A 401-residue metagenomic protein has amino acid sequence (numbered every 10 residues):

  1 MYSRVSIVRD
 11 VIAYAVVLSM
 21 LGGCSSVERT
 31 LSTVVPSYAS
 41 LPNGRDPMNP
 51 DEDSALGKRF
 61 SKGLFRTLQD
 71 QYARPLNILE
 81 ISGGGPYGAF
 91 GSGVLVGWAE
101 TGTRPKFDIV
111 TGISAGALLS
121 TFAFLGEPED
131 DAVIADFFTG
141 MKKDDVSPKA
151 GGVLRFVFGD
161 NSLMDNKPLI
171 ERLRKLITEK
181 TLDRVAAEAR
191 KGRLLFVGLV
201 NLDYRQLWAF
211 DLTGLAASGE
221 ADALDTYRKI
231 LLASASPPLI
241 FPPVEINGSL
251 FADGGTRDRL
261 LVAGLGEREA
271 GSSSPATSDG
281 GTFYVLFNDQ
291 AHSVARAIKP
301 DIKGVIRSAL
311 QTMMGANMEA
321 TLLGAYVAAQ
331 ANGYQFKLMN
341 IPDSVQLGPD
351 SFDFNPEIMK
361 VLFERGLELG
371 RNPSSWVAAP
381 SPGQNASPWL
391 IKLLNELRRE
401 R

Functional and structural regions predicted by a protein language model:
Y2-I12: Bacterial N-terminal signal peptides that target proteins for export
A13-V17: Hydrophobic helical h-region of N-terminal Sec-dependent signal peptides in bacterial secretory/periplasmic proteins
M20-G23: C-terminal motif of bacterial Sec signal peptides marking the signal peptidase cleavage site
S25-I109, F124-R401: Patatin-like phospholipase
S114-A115: Active-site loop->helix "elbow" adjoining a glycine-rich segment at hydrolase catalytic centers
L119-F122: Hydrolases whose catalytic domains are alpha/beta-hydrolase-1, hotdog thioesterase, or metallo-beta-lactamase-like
